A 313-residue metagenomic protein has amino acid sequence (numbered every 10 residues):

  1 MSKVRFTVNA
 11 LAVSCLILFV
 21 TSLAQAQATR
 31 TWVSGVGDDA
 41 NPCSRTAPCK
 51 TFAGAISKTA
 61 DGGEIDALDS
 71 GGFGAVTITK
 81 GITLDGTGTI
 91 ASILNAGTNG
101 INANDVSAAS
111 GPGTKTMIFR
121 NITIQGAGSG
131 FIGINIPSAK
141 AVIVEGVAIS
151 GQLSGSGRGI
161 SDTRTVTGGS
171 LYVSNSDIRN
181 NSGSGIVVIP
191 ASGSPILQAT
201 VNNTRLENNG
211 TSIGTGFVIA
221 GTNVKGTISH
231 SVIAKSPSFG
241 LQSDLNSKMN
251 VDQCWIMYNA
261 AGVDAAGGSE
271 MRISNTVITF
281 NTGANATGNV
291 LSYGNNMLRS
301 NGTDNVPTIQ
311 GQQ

Functional and structural regions predicted by a protein language model:
M1-F6: N-terminal secretory signal peptides that target proteins for export/translocation
A10-T21: Bacterial N-terminal signal peptides
S22-A26: Sec/Tat signal peptide C-region and signal peptidase I cleavage site
G35-L68, G72, G100: Acidic Gly/Asp/Thr-rich repetitive segments characteristic of extracellular carbohydrate-active and adhesion proteins
A53, A96-G111, I160, V166 (+6 more regions): Sequence/structural signature of small/polar-enriched beta-strand/turn repeats that build beta-strand-rich repeat
A60, G72-D85, I93-A141, L153-V166: Extracellular beta-strand-rich solenoid/capping regions of secreted or surface-exposed proteins that bind or remodel
E64, A75, T89, L94-G100 (+8 more regions): Short glycine/acidic-rich loop motifs that flank beta-strands on beta-rich extracellular proteins
D85-T89, G113-G126, A141-G151, G168-S182 (+6 more regions): Right-handed parallel beta-helix
